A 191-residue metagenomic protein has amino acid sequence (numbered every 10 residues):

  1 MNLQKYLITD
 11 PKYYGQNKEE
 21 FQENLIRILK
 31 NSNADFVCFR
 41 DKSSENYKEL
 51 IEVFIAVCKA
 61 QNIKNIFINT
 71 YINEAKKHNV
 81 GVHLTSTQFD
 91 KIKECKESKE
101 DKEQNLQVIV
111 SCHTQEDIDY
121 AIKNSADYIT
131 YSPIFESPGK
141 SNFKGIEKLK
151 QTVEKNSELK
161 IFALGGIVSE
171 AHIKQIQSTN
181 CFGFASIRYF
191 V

Functional and structural regions predicted by a protein language model:
M1-L7, K30-D35, D127-S132: Short, basic/glycine-rich phosphate-binding loops at helix/coil junctions that contact nucleotide phosphates
M1-Q4, K150-E154: Mobile, glycine- and charge-enriched loop segments and immediately flanking short secondary-structure elements within
N2-E23, L106-C112, F162-A163, V168: Active-site mouth loops of central-metabolism enzymes
L7-Y13, S86-C95, Y128-F143, G166-V191: Glycine-rich phosphate-binding active-site loops on the catalytic face of alpha/beta enzymes
G15, A34-N46, L50, F54-K96 (+2 more regions): Catalytic beta/alpha-barrel core
E19-E23, I51-V53, T114, N142-K150: Charged helix-capping and loop-helix junction motifs
N24-N33, F54-Q61, K76, S98-D101 (+3 more regions): Acidic (Asp/Glu)-rich catalytic clusters
I66-V80, C112-D127, V153-F190: Catalytic cores of alpha/beta
